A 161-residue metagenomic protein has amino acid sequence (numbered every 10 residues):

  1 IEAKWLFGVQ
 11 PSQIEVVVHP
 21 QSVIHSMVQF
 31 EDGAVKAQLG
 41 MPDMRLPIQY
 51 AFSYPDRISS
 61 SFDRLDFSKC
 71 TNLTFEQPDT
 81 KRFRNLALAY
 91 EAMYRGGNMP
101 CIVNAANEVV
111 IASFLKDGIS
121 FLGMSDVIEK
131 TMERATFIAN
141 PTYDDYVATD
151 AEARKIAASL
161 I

Functional and structural regions predicted by a protein language model:
I1-I161: Catalytic, metal-anchored helix/loop core of enzyme active sites in primary metabolism
